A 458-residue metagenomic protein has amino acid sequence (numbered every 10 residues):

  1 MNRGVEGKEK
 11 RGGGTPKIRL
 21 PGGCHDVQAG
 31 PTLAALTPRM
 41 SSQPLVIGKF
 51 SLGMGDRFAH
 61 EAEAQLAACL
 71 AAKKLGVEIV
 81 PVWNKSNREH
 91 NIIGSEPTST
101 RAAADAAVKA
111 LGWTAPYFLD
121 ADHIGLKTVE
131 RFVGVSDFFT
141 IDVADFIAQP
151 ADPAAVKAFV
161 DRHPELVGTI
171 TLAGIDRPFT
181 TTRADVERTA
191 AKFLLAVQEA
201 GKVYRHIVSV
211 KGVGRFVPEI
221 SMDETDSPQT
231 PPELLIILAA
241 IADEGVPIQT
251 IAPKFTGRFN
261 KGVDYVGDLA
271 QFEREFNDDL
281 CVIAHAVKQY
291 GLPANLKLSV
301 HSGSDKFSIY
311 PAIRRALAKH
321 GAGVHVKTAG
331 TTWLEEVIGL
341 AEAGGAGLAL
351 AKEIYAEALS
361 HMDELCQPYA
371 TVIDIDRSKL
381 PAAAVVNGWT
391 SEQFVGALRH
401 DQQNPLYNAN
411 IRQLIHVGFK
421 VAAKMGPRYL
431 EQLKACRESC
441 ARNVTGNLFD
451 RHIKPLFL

Functional and structural regions predicted by a protein language model:
R3-G13: Intrinsically disordered, glycine-rich low-complexity segments
L20-D105, K109-L111, K127-I147, D152-A155 (+4 more regions): Active-site capping/gating regions of soluble enzymes
A106, A115, L119-A121: Aromatic/His-enriched, Gly/Pro-containing loop or helix-boundary segments that lie immediately adjacent to catalytic
Y117, I124-T128, S136, V143 (+1 more regions): Active-site beta->alpha loop and helix N-cap motifs at the rims of alpha/beta catalytic domains
D122, I220, H301: Conserved, mostly hydrophobic/aromatic
T140-T181: Flexible glycine-/small-residue-enriched beta->alpha junction loops that bind anionic phosphate/pyrophosphate groups
G214-P218: Short, conserved phosphate-binding/catalytic loop or strand-edge motifs used in phosphoryl-/nucleotidyl-transfer
